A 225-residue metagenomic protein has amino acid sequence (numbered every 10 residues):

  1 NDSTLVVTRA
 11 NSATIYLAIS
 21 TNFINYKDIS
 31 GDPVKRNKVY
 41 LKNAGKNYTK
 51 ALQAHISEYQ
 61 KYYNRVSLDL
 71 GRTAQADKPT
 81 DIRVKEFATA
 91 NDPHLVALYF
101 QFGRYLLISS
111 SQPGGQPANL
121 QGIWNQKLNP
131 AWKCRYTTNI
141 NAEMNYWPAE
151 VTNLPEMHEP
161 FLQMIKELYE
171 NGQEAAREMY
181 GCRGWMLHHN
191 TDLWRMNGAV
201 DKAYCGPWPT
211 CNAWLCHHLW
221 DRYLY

Functional and structural regions predicted by a protein language model:
N1-D2, Y223-Y225: Short, intrinsically disordered, charge-balanced linker/junction segments flanking boundaries in proteins
N1-Y136, L154-A175: Acidic/polar, glycine-enriched structural segments that form the non-catalytic walls/loops of the carbohydrate-binding
Y59-Y62, N145, H217: A broadly tuned "polar low-complexity/structure-edge" signature
S111-I140, W147-H217, D221-L224: Helix-terminus loop motifs that line ligand-binding clefts
